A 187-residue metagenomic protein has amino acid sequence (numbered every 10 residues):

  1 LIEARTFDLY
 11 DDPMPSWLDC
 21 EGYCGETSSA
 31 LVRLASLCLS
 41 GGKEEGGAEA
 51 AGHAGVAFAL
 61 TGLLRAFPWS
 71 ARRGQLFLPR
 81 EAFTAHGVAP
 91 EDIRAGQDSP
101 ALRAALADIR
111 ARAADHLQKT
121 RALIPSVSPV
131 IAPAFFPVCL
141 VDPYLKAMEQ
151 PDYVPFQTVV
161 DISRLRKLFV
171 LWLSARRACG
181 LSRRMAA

Functional and structural regions predicted by a protein language model:
L1-D8, D19-R33, K43-A59, P68-A187: Catalytic cores of Mg2+-dependent Asp-rich isoprenoid enzymes
D11-D12: Short gly/ser/thr-rich secondary-structure transition/capping motifs
L34-C38: Alpha-helical transmembrane segments of multipass membrane proteins
L63: Short, contiguous alpha-helical
